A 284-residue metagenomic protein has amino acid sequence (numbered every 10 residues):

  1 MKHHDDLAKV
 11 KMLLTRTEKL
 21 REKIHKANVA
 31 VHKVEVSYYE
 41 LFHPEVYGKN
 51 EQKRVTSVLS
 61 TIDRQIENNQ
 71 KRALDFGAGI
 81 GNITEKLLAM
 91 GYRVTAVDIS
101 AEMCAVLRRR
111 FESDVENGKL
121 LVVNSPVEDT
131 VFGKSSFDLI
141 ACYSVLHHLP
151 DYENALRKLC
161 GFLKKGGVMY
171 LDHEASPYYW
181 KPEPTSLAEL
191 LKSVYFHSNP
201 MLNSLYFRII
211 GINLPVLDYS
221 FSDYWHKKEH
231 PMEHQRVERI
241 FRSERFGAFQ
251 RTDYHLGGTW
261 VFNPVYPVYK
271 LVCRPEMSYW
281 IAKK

Functional and structural regions predicted by a protein language model:
K2-N68, K86, D114-V115: Conserved class I S-adenosyl-L-methionine
Q70-G79: Conserved class I S-adenosyl-L-methionine
I80-D129: Class I SAM-dependent methyltransferase SAM/SAH-binding core
A141: A conserved beta-strand element that flanks and buttresses the S-adenosyl-L-methionine
E153-K165: A short glycine-rich, Lys/Arg-flanked "PGG" loop and its adjoining helix->strand segment in the class I
Y170-L205: Conserved class I S-adenosyl-L-methionine
K228-R245, R251: Short alpha-helix
E244-F246, V265-K284: Core SAM-dependent methyltransferase catalytic element
